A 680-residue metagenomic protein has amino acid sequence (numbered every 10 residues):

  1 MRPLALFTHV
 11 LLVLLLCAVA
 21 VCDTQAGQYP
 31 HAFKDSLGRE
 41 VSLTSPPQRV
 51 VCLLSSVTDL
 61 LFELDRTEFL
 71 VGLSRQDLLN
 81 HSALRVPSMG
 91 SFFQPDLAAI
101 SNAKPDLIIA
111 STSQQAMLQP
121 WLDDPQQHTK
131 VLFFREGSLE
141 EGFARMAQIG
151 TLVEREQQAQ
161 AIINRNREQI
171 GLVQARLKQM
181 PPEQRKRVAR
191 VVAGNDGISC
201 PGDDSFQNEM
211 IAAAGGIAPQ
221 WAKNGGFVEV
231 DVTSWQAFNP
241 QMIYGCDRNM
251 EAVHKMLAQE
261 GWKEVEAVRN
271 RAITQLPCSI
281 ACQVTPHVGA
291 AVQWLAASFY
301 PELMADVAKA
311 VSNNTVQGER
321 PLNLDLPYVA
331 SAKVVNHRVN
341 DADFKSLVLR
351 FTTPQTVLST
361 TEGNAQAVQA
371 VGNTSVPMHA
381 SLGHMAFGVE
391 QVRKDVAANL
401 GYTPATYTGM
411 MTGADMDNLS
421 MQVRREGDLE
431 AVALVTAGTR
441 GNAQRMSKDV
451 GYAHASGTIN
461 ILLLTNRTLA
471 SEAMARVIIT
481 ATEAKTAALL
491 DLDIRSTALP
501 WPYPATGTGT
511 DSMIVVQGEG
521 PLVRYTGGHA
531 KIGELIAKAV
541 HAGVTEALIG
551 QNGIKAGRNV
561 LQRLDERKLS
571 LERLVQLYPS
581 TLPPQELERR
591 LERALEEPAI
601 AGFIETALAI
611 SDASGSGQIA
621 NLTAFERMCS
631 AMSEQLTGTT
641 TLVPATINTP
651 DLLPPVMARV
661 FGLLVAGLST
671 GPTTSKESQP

Functional and structural regions predicted by a protein language model:
T8-V19: Bacterial N-terminal signal peptides
C22-A26: Boundary at the C-terminal end of the N-terminal hydrophobic targeting segment
P30, Q48-A103, L107-Q114, P219: A short, structured surface patch at a secondary-structure boundary
P30-F33, R39-E40, L118-N195, A272-N323: Extracytoplasmic substrate-binding proteins
S36-G38, P87-A98, K223-T233: Short helix-initiation/N-cap motifs at beta->coil->alpha
S74, D203-F227, G245-D247, A272-Q275: His/Asp/Glu-enriched short active-site or ligand-binding loop at hydrolase and phosphoryl-transfer sites
Q114-Q126, M242-Q259: A ligand-binding cleft/hinge motif common to bilobed small-molecule-binding domains
A308-P680: Alpha/propeptide regions of enzymes that mature by internal proteolysis
